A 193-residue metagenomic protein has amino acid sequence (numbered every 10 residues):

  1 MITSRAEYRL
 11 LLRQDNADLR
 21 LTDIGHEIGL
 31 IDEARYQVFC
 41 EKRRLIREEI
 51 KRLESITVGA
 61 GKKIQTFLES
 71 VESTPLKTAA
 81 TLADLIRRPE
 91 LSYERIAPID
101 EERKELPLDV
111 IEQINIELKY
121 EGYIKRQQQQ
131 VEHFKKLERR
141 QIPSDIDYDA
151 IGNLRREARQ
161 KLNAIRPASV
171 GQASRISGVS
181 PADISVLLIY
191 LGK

Functional and structural regions predicted by a protein language model:
M1: Conformationally flexible catalytic loops at phosphate/diphosphate-handling active centers
R5, L11, T22-D183, I189-G192: Extended, charge-enriched "interface" segments that sit outside catalytic cores
